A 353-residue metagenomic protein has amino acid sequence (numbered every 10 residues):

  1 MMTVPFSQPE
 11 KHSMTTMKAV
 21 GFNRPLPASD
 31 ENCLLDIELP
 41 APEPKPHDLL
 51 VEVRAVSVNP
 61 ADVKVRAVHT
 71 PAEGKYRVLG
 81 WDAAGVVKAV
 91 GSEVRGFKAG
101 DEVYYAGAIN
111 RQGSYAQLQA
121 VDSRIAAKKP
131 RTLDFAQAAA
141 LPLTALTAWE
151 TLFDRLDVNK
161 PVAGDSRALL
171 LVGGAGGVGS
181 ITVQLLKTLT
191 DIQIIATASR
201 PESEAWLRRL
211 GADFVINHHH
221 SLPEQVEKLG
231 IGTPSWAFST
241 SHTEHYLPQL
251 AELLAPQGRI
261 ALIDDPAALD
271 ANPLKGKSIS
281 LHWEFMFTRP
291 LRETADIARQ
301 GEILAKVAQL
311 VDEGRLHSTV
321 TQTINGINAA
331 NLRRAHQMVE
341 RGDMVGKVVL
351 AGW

Functional and structural regions predicted by a protein language model:
H12-T15, R315-Q322, R333-W353: C-terminal capping/lid region of NAD(P)-dependent oxidoreductase domains
P40-S57, A67-N110: Glycine-rich beta-strand-centered segment in the early N-terminal region that forms part of a ligand/cofactor-binding
D101-E102, L118, R259: Residue-level marker of beta-strand positions
N110-S123: A structural motif shared across PLP-dependent enzymes of the aminotransferase-like
S114-Y115, A198-W206, A268-A271: Short, glycine/polar-rich helix-capping loops at beta-to-alpha or helix-loop-helix junctions that flank or form
L141-H220: Mid-domain Rossmann-like dinucleotide-binding core that forms the NAD(H)/NADP(H) cofactor-binding site
K160-V162, F214-E284: Glycine-rich cofactor phosphate-binding loops and adjacent beta1-alpha1 units of small-molecule cofactor enzyme domains
P273-T323: C-terminal substrate-binding/catalytic core of Rossmann-like NAD(P)-dependent dehydrogenases/reductases
